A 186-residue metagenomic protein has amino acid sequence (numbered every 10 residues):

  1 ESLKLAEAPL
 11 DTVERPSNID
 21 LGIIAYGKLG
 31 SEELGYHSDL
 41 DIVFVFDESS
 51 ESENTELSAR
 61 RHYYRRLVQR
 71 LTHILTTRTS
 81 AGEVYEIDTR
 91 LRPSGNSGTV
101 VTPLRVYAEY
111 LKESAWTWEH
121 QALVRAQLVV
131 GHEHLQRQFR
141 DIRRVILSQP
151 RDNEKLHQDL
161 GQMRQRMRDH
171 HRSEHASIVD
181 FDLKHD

Functional and structural regions predicted by a protein language model:
E1-D186: A nucleotide- and high-energy phosphate-metabolite-utilizing enzyme signature
